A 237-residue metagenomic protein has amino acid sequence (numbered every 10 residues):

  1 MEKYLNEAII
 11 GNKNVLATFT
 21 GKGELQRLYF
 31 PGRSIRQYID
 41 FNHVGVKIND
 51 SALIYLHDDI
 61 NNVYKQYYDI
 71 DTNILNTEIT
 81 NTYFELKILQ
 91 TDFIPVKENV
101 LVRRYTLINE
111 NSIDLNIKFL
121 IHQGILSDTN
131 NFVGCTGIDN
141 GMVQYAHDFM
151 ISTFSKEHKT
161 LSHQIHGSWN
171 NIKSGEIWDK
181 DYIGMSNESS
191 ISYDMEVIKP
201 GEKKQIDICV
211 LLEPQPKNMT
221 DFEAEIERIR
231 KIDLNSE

Functional and structural regions predicted by a protein language model:
M1-N14, G23, V96, D114 (+3 more regions): Mature N-terminal, pre-catalytic/accessory segment of carbohydrate-active enzymes
M1-T80, A146, I151-N171, S236-E237: An extended acidic
I9-G11, D69-D71, P95-N99, N111-I113 (+2 more regions): Solvent-exposed loop and beta-edge segments used for protein-protein assembly and interaction
A17, L25, V44-V46, L86-I88 (+4 more regions): Hydrophobic beta-strand residues in large extracellular and virion-surface proteins
I48-D50, V210, P216-E237: Short, compositionally biased low-complexity segments
Q66, L115, E196-P216: Short Pro-Gly-centered flexible turn/kink motifs
L75-T80, F84-Y182, S189-Y193, A224-E237: Polysaccharide-binding surfaces and accessory modules of carbohydrate-active proteins
